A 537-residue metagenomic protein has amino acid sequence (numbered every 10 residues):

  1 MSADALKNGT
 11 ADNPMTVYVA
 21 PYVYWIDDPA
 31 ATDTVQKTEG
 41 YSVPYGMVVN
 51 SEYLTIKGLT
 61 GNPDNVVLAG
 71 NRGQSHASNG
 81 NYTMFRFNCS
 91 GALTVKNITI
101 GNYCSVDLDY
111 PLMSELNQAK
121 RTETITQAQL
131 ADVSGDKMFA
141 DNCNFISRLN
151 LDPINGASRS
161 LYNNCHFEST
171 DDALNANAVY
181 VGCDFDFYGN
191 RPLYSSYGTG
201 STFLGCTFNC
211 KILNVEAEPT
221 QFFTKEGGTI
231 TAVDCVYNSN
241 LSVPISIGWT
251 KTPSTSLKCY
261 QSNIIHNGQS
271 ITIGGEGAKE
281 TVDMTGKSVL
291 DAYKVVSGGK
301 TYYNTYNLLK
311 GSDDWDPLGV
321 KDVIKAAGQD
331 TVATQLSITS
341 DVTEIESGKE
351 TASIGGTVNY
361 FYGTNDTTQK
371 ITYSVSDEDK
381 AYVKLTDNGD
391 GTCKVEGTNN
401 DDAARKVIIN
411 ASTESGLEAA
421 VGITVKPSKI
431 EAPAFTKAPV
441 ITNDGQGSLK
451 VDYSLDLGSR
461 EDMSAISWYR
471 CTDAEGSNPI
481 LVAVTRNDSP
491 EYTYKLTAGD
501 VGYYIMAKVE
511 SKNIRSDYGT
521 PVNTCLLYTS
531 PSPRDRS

Functional and structural regions predicted by a protein language model:
S2-A3, Y469: Short, well-ordered amphipathic alpha-helices
A3-T331: Sequence-level preference for short, compositionally simple segments enriched in small aliphatic or small polar residues
W25-I26, E475-S477, R536: Flexible, glycine-rich phosphate/dinucleotide-binding loops and adjacent beta-alpha linkers at cofactor/substrate
D141, L149-D152, D171-D172, N190 (+5 more regions): Acidic side chains
D330-Q335, V342-S353, F361-T364, T368 (+4 more regions): Ser/Thr/Pro/Gly-rich low-complexity disordered regions
Y373: Major-groove recognition helix of helix-turn-helix-like DNA-binding domains
P531-S537: A short, hydrophobic C-terminal helix/tail in secreted or cell-surface proteins
